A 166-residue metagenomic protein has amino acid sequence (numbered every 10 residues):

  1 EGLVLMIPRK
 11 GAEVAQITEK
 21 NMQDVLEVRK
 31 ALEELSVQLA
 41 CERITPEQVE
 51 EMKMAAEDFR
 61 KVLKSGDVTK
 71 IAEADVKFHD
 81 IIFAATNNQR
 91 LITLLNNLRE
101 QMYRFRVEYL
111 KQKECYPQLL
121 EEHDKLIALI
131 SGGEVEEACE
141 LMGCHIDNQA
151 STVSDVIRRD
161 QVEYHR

Functional and structural regions predicted by a protein language model:
E1-Q38, E42, D80, A84 (+3 more regions): Short linear motifs at protein or domain termini
K10-E13, D67, R106, Q112: Glycine-rich, flexible loop/turn motifs
V25, R29, V37, R43-E108 (+2 more regions): Conserved amphipathic alpha-helical segments that form helical-bundle/coiled-coil interaction surfaces
Y103-R106, L110, A150-I157, Q161: Short amphipathic alpha-helical interaction/hinge segments
E114-P117: Active-site loop of classical SDR/Rossmann-like NAD(P)-dependent oxidoreductases, centered on the catalytic Tyr-X3-Lys
K125-G132, E140, C144, S151 (+2 more regions): C-terminal peripheral helix-coil segments that are non-catalytic and often amphipathic
